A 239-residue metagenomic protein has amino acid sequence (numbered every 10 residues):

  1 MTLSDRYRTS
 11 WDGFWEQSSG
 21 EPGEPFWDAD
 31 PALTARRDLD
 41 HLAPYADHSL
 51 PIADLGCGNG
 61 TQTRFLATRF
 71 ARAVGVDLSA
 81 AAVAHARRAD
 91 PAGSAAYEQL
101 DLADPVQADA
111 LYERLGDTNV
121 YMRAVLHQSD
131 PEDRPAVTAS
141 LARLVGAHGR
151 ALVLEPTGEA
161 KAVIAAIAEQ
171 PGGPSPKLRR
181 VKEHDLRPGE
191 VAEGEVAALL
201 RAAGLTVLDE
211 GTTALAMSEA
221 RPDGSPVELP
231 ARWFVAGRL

Functional and structural regions predicted by a protein language model:
M1-E113, P131-A136, S140, G149-L239: Class I (Rossmann-like) S-adenosyl-L-methionine-dependent methyltransferase catalytic domain, capturing the SAM-binding
V120-Y121: A conserved beta-strand element that flanks and buttresses the S-adenosyl-L-methionine
A124: Oxyanion-hole/transition-state-stabilizing segment in secreted/luminal serine hydrolases and related acyltransferases
H127-S129: A short His-aromatic
